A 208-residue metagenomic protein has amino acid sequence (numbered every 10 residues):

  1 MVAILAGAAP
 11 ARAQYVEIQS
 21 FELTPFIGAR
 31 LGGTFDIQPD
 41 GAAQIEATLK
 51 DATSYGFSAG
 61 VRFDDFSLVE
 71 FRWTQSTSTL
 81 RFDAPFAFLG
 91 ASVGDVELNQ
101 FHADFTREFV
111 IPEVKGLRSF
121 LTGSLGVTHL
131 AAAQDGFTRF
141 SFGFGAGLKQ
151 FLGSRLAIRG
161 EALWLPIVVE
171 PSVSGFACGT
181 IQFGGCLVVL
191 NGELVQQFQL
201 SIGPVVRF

Functional and structural regions predicted by a protein language model:
M1-I18: Cleavable N-terminal export/targeting peptides
A13-V61, W73, Q197-F208: Short glycine/proline- and aromatic-enriched beta-strand/turn motifs that initiate or cap beta-hairpins
Q14-Y15, S58-F142, Q150, S154 (+2 more regions): Gram-negative (and chloroplast) outer-membrane scaffold detector with strong preference for beta-barrel transmembrane
P25-G33, F71-Q75, L121-V127, G160-W164: Transmembrane beta-barrel strands of outer-membrane/channel proteins
F35-A47, F82-S92, V169-G192: Solvent-exposed loop segments that connect transmembrane elements
G153-F208: Predominantly the C-terminal beta-signal and adjacent terminal strand-loop region of outer-membrane beta-barrel
